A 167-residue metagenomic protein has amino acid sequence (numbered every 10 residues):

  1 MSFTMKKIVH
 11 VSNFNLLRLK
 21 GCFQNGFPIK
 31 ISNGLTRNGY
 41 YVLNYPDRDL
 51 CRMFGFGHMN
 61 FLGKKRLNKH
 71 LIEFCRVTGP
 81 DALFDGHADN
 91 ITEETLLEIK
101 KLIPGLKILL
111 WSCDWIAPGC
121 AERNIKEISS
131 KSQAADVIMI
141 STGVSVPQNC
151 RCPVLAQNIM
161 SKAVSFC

Functional and structural regions predicted by a protein language model:
S2-W115, R123, V137: N-terminal pre-catalytic "stem/leader" segment of glycosyltransferase-like enzymes
L102-C167: Catalytic core of nucleotide-activated saccharide and alditol-phosphate transferases
